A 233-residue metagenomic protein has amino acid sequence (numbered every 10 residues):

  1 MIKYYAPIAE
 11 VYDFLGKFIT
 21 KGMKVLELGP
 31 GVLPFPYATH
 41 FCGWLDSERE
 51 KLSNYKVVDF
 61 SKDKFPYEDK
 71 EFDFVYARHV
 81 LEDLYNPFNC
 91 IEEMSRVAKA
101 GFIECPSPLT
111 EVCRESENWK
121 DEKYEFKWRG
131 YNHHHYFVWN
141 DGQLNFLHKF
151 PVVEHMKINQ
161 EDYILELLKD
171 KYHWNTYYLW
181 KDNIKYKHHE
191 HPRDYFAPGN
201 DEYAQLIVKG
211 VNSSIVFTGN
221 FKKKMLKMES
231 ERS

Functional and structural regions predicted by a protein language model:
M1-I19: Class I SAM-dependent methyltransferase Rossmann-like catalytic core, especially the SAM/SAH-binding loop
Y4, L52-S53, K123-F126: Intrinsically disordered, low-complexity segments enriched in polar/charged residues with Gly/Pro, especially when
F14-C113: Conserved SAM-binding loop
F88-R96, A100-S233: S-adenosyl-L-methionine-dependent methyltransferase catalytic module, highlighting the catalytic core
